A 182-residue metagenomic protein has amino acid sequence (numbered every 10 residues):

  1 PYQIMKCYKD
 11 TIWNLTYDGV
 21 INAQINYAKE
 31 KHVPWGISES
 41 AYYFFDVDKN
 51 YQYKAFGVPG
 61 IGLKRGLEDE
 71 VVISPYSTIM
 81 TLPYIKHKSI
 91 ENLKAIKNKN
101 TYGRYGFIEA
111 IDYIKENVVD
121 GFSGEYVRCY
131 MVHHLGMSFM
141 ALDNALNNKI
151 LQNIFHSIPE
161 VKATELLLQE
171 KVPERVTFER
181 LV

Functional and structural regions predicted by a protein language model:
Y2-V182: Ser/Thr/Asn(+Pro)-rich, low-complexity disordered segments
